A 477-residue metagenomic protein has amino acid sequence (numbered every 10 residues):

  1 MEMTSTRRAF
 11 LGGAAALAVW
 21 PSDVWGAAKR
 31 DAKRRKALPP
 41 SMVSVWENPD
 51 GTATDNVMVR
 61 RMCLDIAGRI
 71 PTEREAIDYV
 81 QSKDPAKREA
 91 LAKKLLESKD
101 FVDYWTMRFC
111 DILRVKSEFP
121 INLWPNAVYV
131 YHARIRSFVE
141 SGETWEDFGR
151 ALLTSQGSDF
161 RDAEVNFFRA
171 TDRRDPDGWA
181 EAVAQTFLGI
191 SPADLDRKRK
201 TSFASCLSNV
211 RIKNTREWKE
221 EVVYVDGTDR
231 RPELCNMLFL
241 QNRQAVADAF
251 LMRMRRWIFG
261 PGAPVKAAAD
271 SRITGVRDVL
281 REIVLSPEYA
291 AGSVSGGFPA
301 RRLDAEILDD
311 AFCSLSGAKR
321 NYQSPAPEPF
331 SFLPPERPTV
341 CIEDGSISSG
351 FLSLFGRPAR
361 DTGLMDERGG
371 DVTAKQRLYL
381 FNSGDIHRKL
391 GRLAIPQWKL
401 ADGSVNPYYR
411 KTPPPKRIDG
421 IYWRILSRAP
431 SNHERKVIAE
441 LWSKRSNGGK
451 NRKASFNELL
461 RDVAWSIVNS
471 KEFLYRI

Functional and structural regions predicted by a protein language model:
E2, A9-G26: N-terminal export signals
W25-A27, R392, Y475-R476: Short, low-complexity export/processing leader segments characterized by acidic and small residues
D31-N236, N242-R255, G262-K266, V276-G384 (+4 more regions): Short, structured secondary-structure elements that scaffold catalytic or ligand/cofactor-binding regions
R114-F119, H387, R392-L393, V405: Substrate-binding clefts and substrate-entry loops adjacent to catalytic sites of polymer-processing enzymes acting on
A394-D419: Generic long, charged, amphipathic alpha-helical segments
S427: Conserved, function-critical positions that sit in or immediately flank catalytic and ligand-binding motifs
